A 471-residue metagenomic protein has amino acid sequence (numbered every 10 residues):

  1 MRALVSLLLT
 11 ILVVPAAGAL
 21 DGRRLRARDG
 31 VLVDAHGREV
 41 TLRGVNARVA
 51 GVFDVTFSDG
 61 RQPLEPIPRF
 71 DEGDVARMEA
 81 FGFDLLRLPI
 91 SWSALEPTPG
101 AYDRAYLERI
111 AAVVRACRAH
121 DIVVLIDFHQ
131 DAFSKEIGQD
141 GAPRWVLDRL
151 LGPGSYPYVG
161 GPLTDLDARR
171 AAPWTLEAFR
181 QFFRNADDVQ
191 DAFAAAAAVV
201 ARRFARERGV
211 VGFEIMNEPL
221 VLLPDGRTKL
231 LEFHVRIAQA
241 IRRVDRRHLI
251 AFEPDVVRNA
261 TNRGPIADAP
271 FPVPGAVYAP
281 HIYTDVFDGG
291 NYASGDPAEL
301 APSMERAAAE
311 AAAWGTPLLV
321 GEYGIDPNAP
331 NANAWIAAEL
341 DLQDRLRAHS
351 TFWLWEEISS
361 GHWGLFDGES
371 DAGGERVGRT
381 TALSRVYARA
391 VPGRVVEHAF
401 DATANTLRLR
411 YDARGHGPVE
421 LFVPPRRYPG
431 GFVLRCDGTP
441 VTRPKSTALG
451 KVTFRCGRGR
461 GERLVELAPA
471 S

Functional and structural regions predicted by a protein language model:
V5-P15: Bacterial N-terminal signal peptides
A16-G22: Boundary at the C-terminal end of the N-terminal hydrophobic targeting segment
R24-D29, R427-G430: A short, compositionally biased
V31-V33, E39-L42, N46-L249, P254-P265: Active-site mouth of glycoside hydrolases
G100, F213-G226, P327-A348: C-terminal/domain-terminus segments
W145-V146, R169, A279, P330-D437 (+1 more regions): Aromatic-rich peripheral "rim/lid" segments of glycoside hydrolase catalytic domains that contact and position glycan
L223-D326, D344, A348: Glycoside hydrolase catalytic-domain groove-lining segments
C436-G450: Solvent-exposed beta-strand/loop surfaces of large extracellular or lumenal domains
